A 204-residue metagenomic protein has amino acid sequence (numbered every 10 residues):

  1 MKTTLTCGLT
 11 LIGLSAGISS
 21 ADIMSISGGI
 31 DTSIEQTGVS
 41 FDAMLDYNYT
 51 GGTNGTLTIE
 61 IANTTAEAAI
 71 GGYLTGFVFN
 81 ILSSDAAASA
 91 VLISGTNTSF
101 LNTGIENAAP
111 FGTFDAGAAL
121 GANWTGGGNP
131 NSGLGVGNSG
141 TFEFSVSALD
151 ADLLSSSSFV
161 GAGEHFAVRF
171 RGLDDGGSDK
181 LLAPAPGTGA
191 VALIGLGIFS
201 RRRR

Functional and structural regions predicted by a protein language model:
M1-T4, S200-R204: Positively charged n-region of N-terminal signal peptides that target proteins for export
K2-G8, G187-V191: Sec-dependent signal peptide recognition, specifically the positively charged N-region followed immediately by
C7-S15: Bacterial N-terminal signal peptides
A16, V146-A148, R203: Prokaryotic Sec-type signal peptides and long signal-anchor helices with extended Leu/Ile/Val-rich h-regions
G17-A21: Sec/Tat signal peptide C-region and signal peptidase I cleavage site
D22-L182: Mature extracellular "passenger" or substrate-interacting domains of secreted, surface-exposed proteins
P184-R201: A short, hydrophobic C-terminal helix/tail in secreted or cell-surface proteins
